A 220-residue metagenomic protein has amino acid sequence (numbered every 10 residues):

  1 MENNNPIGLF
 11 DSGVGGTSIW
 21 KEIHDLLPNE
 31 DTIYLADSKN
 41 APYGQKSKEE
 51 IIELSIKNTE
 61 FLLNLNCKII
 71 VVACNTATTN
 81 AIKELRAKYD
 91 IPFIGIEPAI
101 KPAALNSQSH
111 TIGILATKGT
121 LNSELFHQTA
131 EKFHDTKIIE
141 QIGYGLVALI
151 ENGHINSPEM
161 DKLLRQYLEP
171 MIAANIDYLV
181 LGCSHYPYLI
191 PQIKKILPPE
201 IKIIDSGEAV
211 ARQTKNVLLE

Functional and structural regions predicted by a protein language model:
M1-E220: Non-catalytic structural scaffold of enzyme domains
